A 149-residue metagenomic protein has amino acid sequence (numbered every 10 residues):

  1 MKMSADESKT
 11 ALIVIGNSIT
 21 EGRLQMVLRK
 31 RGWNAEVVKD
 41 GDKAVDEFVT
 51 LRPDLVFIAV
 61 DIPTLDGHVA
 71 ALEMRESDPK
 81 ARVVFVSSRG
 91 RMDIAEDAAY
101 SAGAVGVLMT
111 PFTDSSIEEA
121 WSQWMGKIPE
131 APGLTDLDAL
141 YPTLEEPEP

Functional and structural regions predicted by a protein language model:
N17-V37: Two-component/phosphorelay signaling modules centered on CheY-like receiver
D40, D66-V69: Acidic catalytic/metal-coordinating carboxylates
D46, H68-K80: Short amphipathic alpha-helix used as the core "switch/output" element in two-component signaling
L51-I62: Active-site beta3 strand of CheY-like receiver
V69, R89-V107: Alpha4 helix (beta4-alpha4-beta5 surface) of REC/receiver domains from two-component response regulators
K80-R91: A short, hydrophobic beta-strand element within the central beta-sheet of small alpha/beta folds
F112-W121, G133: C-terminal output helix
G126-P149: CheY-like receiver
